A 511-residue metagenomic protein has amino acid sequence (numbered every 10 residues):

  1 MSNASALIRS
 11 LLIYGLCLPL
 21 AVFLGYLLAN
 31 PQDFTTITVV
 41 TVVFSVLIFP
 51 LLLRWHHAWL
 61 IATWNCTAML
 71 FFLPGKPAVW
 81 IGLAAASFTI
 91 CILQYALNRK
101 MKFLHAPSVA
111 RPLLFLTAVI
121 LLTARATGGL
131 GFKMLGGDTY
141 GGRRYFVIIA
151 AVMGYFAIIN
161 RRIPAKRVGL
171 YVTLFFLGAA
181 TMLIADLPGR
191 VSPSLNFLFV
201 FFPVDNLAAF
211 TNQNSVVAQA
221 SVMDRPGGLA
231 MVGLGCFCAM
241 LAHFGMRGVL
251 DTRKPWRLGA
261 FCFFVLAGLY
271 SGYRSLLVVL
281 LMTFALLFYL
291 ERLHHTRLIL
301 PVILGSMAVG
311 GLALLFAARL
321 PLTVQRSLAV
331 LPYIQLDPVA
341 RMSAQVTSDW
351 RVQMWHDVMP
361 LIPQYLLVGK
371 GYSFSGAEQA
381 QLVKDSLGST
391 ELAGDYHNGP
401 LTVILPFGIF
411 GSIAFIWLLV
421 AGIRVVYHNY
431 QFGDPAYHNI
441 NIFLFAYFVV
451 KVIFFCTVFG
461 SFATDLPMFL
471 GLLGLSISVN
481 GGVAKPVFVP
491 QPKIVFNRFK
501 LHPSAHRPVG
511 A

Functional and structural regions predicted by a protein language model:
M1-F23, V43-F49, A118, V152-A157 (+4 more regions): Alpha-helical transmembrane segments of multi-pass inner-membrane proteins
S5-I8, A118, I184, P188-S194 (+6 more regions): A membrane-periplasm/extracellular boundary helix in multi-pass inner-membrane enzymes that assemble envelope glycans
V42-I48, W64-A68, L83-T89, C262-V265 (+4 more regions): Hydrophobic transmembrane alpha-helices of multi-pass, membrane-embedded glycosylation machinery
V46-W55, T89-K102, A157-R167, A239-L250 (+3 more regions): Structural signal for the C-terminal ends of transmembrane alpha-helices and the immediately following loop
I48-I149: N-terminal hydrophobic segments of proteins, predominantly signal-anchor/transmembrane helices of inner/organellar
A239-L241, L280, F284-A285, L418-A421 (+1 more regions): Transmembrane alpha-helices of multi-pass inner-membrane enzymes
V339-H356, P360-F407, V426-F432: Long extracytoplasmic/lumenal interhelical loops at the membrane interface of multi-pass membrane proteins
D385, P406-V450: Hydrophobic transmembrane alpha-helices and their immediate junctions
